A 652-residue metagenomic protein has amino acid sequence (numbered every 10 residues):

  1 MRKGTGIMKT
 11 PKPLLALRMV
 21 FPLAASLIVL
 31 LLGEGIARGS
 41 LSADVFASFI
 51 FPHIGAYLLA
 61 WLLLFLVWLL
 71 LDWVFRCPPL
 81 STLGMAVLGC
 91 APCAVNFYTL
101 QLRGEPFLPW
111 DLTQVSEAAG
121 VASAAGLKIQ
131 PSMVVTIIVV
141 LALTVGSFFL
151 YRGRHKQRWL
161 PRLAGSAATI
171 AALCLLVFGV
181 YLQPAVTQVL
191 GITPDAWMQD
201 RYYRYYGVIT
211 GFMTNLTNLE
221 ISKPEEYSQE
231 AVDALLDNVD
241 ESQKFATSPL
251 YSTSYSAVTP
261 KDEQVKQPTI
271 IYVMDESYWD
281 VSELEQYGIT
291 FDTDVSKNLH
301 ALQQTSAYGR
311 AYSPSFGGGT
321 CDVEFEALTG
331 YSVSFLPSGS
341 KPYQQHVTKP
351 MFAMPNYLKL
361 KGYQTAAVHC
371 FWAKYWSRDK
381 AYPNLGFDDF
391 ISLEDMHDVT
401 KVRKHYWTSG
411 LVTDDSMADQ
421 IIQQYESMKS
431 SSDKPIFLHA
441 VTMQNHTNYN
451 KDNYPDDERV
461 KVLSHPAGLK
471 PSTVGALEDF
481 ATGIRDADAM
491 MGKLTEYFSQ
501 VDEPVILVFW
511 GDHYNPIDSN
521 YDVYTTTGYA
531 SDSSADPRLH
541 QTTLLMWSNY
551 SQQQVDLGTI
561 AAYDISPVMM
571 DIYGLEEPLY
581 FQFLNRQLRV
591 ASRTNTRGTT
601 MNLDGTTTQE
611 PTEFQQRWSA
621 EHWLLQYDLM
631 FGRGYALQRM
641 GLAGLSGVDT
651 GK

Functional and structural regions predicted by a protein language model:
R2-Y203: Transmembrane and membrane-interface helices of multi-pass, inner-membrane envelope-modifying transferases
L32, A118, I209-F212, V232 (+3 more regions): Generic structural signal of hydrophobic/aromatic residues within well-ordered alpha-helices of folded domains
S40-V45, C77, S228, G319-T320 (+1 more regions): Intrinsic-disorder/low-complexity, polar/charged segments
A60, V140, E220-P224, A231 (+3 more regions): Hydrophobic alpha-helical segments with strong N-terminal bias
R103, L112-G120, M133-V135, T210-I221 (+2 more regions): Short alpha-helical interface patches
L112-V115, Y205-I209, Q229, S296 (+2 more regions): Alpha-helix initiation and N-capping motif
G179-Y272: Membrane-interface segments at or immediately adjacent to transmembrane helices that form the boundary between
A246, L250-K266, Y272-D275, W279-K652: Solvent-exposed soluble domains appended to multi-pass membrane proteins
